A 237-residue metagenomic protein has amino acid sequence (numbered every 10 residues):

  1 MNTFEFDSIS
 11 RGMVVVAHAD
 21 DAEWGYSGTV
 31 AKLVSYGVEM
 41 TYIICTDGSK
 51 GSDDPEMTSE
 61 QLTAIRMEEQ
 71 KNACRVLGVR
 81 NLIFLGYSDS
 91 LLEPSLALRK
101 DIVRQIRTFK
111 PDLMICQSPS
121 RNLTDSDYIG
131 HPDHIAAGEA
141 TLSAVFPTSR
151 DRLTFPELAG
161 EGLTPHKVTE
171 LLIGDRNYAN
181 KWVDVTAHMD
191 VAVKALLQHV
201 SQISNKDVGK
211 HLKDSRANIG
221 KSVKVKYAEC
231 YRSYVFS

Functional and structural regions predicted by a protein language model:
M1-K110, R232: Active-site rim/loop-helix segments in enzyme catalytic domains that contact anionic ligands
N2-M13, L96-S237: Metal-dependent de-N-acetylase/amidase catalytic core
